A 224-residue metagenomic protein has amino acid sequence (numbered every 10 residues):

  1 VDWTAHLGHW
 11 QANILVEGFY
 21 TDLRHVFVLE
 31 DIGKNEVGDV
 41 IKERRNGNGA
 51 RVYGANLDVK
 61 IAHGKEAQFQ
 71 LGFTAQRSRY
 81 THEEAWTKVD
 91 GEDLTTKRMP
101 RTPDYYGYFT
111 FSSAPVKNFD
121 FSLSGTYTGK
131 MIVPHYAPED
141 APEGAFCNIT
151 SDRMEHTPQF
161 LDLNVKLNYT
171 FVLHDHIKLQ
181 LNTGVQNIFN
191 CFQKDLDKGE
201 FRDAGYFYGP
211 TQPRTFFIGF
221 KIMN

Functional and structural regions predicted by a protein language model:
V1, Y53-L57, Y105-F109, L161-L167 (+1 more regions): Hydrophobic, lipid-facing positions within transmembrane beta-strands of outer-membrane proteins
V1-E43, R51, L181: Membrane-embedded beta-barrel scaffold of Gram-negative outer-membrane proteins
V1-H9, K60-K65, S113-F121, L167-L173 (+3 more regions): Outer-membrane beta-barrel proteins
W10, D39, R51, P103 (+3 more regions): Residue-level preference for beta-strand/loop junctions
Q11-L23, K42-A137, K221: Gram-negative outer-membrane beta-barrel transporters
D22-H25, T126-P142, Y169-N224: C-terminal beta-signal and adjacent terminal beta-strands/loops of Gram-negative outer-membrane beta-barrel proteins
E36-R44, V89-T95, A145-R153, E200-A204: Extracytoplasmic loops and strand-loop junctions of Gram-negative outer membrane beta-barrel proteins
Y108, F119-N164, N168: Extracytoplasmic gating/loop element in the C-terminal half of outer-membrane beta-barrel translocons and assembly
